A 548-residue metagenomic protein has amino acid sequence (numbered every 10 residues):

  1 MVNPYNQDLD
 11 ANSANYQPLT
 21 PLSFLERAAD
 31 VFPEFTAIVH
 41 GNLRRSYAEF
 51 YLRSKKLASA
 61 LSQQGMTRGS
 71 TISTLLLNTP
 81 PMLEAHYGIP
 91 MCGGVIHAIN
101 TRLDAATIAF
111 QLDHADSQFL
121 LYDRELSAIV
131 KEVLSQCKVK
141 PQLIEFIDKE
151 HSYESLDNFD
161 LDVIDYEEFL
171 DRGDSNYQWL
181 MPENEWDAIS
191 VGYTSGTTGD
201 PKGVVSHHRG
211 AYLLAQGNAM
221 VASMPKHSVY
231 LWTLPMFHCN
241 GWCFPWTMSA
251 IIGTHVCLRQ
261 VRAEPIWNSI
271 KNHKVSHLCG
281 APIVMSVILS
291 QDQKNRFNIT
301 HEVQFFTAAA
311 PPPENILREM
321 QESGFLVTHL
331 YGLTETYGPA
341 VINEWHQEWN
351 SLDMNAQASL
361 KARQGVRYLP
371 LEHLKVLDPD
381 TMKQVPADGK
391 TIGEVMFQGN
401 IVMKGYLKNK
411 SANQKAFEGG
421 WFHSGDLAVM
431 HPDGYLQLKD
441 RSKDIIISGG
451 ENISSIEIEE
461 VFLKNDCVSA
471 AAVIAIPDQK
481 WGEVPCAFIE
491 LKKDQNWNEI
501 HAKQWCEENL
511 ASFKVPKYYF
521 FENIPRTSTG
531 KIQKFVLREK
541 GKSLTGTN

Functional and structural regions predicted by a protein language model:
Y16, E26, E34-T79, L83-Y87 (+4 more regions): Conserved AMP-binding/adenylate-forming core of the ANL superfamily
P33, I144-E145, D157-Y193, D200 (+1 more regions): Conserved pre-ATP/AMP-binding loop-to-beta segment of ANL
S46-E49, I189-L213: Conserved AMP-binding A3 loop
Q63-Q64, M91-E168, K492-Q495: Structural core segment of the AMP-binding/adenylate-forming
L77, Y122-E132, L234, V261-P265 (+3 more regions): Adenylate-forming
L103, F110, L120-Y122, L278 (+6 more regions): AMP-binding/adenylate-forming catalytic core of the ANL superfamily
Y212-V229, F237-H277, S290-Q293: Conserved AMP-binding/adenylation subdomain of ANL enzymes
K271, V303-F305, P312-L330, T334-Y435 (+4 more regions): Conserved AMP-binding/adenylate-forming
